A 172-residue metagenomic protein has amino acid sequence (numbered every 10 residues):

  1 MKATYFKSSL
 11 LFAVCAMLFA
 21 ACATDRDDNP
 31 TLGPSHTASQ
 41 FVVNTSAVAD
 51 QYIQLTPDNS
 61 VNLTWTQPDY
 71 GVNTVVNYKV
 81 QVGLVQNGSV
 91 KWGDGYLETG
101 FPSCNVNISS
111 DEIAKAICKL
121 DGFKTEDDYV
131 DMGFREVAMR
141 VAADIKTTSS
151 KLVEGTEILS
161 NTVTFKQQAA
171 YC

Functional and structural regions predicted by a protein language model:
K2-L10: Bacterial N-terminal signal peptides that target proteins for export
T4, A23-C172: Acidic/polar, low-complexity intrinsically disordered N-terminal segments immediately downstream of a Sec signal
L18-A21: C-terminal motif of bacterial Sec signal peptides marking the signal peptidase cleavage site
